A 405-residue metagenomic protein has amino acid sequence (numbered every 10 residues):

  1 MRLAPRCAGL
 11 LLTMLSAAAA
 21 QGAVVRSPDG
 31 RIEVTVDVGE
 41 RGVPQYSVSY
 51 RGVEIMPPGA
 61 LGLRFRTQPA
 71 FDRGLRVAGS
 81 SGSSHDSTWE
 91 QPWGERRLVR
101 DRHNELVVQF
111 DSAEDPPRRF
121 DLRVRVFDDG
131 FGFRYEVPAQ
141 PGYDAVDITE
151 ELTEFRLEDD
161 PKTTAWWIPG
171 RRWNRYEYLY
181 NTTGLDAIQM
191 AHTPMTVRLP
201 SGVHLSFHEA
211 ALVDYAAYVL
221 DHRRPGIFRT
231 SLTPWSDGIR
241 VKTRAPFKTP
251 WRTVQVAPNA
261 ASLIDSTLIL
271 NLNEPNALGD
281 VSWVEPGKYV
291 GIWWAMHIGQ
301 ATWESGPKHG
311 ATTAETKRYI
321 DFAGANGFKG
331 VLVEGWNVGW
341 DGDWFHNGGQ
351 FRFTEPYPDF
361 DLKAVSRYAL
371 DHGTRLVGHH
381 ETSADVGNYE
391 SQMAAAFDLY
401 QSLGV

Functional and structural regions predicted by a protein language model:
M1-A4: N-terminal secretory signal peptides that target proteins for export/translocation
R6-A17: Bacterial N-terminal signal peptides
A19-G22: Boundary at the C-terminal end of the N-terminal hydrophobic targeting segment
V24-G279: N-terminal accessory beta-strand-rich subdomains and adjacent acidic, glycine-rich linkers that precede catalytic cores
R244-N326, G330: An acidic-aromatic substrate-binding cleft motif
Y289-G291, G299-V405: Substrate-binding cleft of carbohydrate-active enzyme catalytic domains
